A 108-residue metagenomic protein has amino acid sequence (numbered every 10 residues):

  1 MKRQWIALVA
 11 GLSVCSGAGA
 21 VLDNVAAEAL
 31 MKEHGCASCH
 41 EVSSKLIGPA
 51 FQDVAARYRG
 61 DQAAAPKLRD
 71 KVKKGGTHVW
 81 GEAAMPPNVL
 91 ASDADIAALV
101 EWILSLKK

Functional and structural regions predicted by a protein language model:
M1-Q4: Positively charged n-region of N-terminal signal peptides that target proteins for export
A7-S16: Bacterial N-terminal signal peptides
S16-M31, R57: Electrostatic cytochrome c docking/interface patches
D23, A27, S43, A64 (+2 more regions): Stable alpha-helical elements in mature extracytoplasmic
E33-V42, L99: The canonical Cys-X-X-Cys-His
I47-A56, K71-V100: Axial heme c-ligation environment in periplasmic c-type cytochrome domains
K107-K108: Short, solvent-exposed mixed-charge patches
